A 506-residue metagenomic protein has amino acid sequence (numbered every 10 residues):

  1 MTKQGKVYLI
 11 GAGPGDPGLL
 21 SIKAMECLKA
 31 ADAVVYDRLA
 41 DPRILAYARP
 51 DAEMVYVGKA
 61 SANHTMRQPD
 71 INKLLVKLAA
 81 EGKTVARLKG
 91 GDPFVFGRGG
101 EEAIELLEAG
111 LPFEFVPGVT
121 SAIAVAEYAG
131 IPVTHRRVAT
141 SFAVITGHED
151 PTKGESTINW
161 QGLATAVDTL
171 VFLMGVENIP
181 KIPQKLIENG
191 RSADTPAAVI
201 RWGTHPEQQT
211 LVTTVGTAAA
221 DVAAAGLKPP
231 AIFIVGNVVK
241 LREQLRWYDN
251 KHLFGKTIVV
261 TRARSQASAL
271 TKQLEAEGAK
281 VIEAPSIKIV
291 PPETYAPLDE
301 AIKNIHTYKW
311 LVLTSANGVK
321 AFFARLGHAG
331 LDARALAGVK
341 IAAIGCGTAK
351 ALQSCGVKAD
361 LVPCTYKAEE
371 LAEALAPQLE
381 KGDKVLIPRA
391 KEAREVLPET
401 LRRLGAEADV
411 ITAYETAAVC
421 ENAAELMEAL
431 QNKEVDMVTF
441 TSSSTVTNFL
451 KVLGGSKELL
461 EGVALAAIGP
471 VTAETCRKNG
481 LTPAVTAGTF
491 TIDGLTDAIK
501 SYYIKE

Functional and structural regions predicted by a protein language model:
M1-P17, I22-V119, A124, A224 (+4 more regions): Class I S-adenosyl-L-methionine
K6-L9, D32-A33, A52-V55, K83-R87 (+13 more regions): Structural motif
D41, D51, F115-A126, S141-K153 (+3 more regions): Conserved beta-alpha
P42, I71-L78, Y128-P132, S156-N159 (+1 more regions): Short, charged beta->alpha transition segments
A103-I104, A122, P132-V138, T152: Proline/glycine-rich low-complexity loops and linkers
L107-P112, A166, Q431-N432: Basic phosphate/pyrophosphate-binding loop/patch that engages nucleotide-derived ligands
T152-A198: Conserved anion/nucleotide-ligand pocket segment
